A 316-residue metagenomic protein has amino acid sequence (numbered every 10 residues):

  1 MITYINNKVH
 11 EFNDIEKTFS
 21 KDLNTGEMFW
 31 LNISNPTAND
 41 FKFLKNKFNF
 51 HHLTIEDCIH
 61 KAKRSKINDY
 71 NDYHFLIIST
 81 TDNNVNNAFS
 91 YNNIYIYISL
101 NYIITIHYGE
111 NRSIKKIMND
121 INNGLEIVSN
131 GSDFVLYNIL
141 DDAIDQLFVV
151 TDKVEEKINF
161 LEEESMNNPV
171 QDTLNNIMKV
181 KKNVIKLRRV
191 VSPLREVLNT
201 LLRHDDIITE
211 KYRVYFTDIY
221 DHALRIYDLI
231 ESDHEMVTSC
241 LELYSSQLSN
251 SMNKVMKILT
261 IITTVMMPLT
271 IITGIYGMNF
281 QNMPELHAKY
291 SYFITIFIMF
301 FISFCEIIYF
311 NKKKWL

Functional and structural regions predicted by a protein language model:
M1-E210, Y215-D218, H222-L229, H287 (+1 more regions): Peripheral, non-transmembrane regulatory/ligand-interaction domains of membrane transport proteins
N49, D221-L316: Hydrophobic alpha-helical transmembrane segments and their immediately adjacent juxtamembrane loops
